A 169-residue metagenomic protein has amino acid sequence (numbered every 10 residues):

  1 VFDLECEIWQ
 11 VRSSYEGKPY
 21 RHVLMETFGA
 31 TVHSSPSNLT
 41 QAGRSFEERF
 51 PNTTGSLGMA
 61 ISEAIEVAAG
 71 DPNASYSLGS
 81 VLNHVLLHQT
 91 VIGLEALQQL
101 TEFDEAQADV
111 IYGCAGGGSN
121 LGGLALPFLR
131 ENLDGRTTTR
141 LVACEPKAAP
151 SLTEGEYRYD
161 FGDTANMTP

Functional and structural regions predicted by a protein language model:
F2, Y15-L24, F28, S34-E63 (+2 more regions): Glycine-rich phosphate/pyrophosphate-binding loop at beta-loop-alpha junctions
W9-S13: Conserved short loop/turn motifs at secondary-structure junctions
